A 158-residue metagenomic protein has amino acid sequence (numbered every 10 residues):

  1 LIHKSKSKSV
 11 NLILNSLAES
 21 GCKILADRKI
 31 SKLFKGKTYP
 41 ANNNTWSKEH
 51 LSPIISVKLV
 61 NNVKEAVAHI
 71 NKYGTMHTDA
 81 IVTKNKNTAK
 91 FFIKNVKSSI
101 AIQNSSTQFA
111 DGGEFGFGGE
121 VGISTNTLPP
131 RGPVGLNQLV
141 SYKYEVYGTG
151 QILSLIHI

Functional and structural regions predicted by a protein language model:
L1-V96, A101-S106: NAD(P)-dependent aldehyde/semialdehyde dehydrogenase
A89-F92, F109-E114, P130-G132, G148: Short active-site-adjacent structural elements
V121-L128: Conserved PLP-binding active-site segment of the aspartate aminotransferase-like
V140: Structural signature of FAD isoalloxazine-binding scaffolds in flavoprotein oxidoreductases
I152-S154: Short, charged, intrinsically disordered terminal tails
I156-I158: Conserved small/polar residues in nucleotide/adenosyl-binding loops
